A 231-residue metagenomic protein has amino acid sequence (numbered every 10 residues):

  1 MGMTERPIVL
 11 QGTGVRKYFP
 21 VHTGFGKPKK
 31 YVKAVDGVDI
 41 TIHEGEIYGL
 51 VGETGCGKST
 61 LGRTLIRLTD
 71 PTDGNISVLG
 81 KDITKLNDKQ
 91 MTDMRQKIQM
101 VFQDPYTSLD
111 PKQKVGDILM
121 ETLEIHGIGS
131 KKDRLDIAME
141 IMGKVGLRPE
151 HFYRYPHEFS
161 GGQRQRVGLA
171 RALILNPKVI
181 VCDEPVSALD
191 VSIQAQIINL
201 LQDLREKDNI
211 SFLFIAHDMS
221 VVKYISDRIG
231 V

Functional and structural regions predicted by a protein language model:
F25-K29, I83-Q99, I125: ABC ATPase NBD coupling module
V51-E53: The feature captures the beta-strand-to-loop junction immediately N-terminal to the Walker
I66: Helix-to-loop junction immediately C-terminal to a conserved catalytic motif
G74-D82: Conserved ABC transporter NBD signature motif
D82, K132-E150: Conserved ABC ATPase "signature" region
Y155-F159, Q163: Conserved ABC ATPase signature
I174-K178: A short, proline-enriched helix->beta-strand linker immediately N-terminal to the Walker B motif in ABC-type P-loop
